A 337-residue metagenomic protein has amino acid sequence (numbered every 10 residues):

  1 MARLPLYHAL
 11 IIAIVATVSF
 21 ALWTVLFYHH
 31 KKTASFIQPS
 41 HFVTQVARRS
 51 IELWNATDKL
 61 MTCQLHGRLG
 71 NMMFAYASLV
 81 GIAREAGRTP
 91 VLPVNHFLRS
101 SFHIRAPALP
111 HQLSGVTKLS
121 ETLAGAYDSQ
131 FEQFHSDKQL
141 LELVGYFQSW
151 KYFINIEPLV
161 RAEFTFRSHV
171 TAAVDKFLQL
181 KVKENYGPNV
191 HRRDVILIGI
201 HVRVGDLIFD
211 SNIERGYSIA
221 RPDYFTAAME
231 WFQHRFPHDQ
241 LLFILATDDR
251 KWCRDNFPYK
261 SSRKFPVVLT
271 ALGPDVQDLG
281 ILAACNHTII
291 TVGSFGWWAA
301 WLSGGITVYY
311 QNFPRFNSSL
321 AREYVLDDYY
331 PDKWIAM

Functional and structural regions predicted by a protein language model:
M1-S40: N-terminal signal-anchor transmembrane helix specifying type II single-pass membrane topology of secretory-pathway
P39-K59, V94-Q240: Secretory-pathway luminal glycosyltransferase catalytic domains
L65-F74: A short, glycine/small-residue-rich beta-strand->loop->alpha-helix junction that serves as a flexible
F74, G205, Y224, K251-F257 (+4 more regions): Tryptophan-centric aromatic hotspots in well-structured domains and transmembrane helices
A75-I82: Short amphipathic alpha-helix
R99-S114, K251-R263, L320-R322: Short, aromatic/basic amphipathic alpha-helical patches
R235-Y309: Donor-binding and catalytic core of enzymes assembling or modifying cell-surface/extracellular glycoconjugates
W297-M337: Nucleotide-sugar donor-binding patch of glycosyltransferase catalytic domains
